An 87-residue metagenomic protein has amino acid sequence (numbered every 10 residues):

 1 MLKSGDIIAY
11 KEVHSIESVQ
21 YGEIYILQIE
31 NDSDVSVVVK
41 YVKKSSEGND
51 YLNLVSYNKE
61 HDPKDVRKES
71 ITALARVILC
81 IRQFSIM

Functional and structural regions predicted by a protein language model:
M1-M87: Acidic/glycine-rich C-terminal interaction modules and beta/coil loop segments that lie outside canonical DNA-binding
